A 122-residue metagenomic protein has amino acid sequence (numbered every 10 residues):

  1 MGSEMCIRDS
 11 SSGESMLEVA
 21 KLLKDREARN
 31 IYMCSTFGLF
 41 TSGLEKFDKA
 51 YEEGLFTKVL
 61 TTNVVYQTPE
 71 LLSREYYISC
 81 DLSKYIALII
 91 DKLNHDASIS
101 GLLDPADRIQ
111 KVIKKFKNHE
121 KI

Functional and structural regions predicted by a protein language model:
M1-I7: Short, small-residue-biased leader/transition segments that mark boundaries at the very start of proteins
I7-R8, T62: Active-site flanking residues adjacent to catalytic metal/cofactor-binding acidic residues
R8-A20, L39-F40: A general structural motif
K21-I122: PRPP-dependent phosphoribosyltransferase catalytic core
